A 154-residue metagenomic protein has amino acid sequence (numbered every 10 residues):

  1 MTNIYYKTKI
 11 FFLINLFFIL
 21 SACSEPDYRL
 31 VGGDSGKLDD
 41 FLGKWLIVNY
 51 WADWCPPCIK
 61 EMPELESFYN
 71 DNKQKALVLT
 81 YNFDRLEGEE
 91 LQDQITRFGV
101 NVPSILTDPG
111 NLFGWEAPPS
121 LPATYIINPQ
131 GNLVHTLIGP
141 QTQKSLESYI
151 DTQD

Functional and structural regions predicted by a protein language model:
M1-C23: Sec-dependent bacterial lipoprotein signal peptides
F18-D40, V102-S104: N-terminal "domain-start" segment that seeds a small globular fold
L38-I59: Short active-site neighborhood of thiol/selenol oxidoreductases, capturing the structured segment around
G43-W45, Q74-L77, V102: Loop/turn elements at helix/coil->beta-strand transitions in domains of secreted/extracellular proteins
I47-V48, V78, T124: Hydrophobic beta-strand anchors of alpha/beta hydrolase catalytic cores
K60-F98, P109-G114: Structural microenvironment flanking redox-active thiols in thiol-disulfide oxidoreductases
Q94-P129: Short, internal strand/loop/helix patches that form the active-site neighborhood or redox-interaction surface
A123-D154: Thiol-/selenol-based redox modules, centered on thioredoxin-like and closely related oxidoreductase domains
